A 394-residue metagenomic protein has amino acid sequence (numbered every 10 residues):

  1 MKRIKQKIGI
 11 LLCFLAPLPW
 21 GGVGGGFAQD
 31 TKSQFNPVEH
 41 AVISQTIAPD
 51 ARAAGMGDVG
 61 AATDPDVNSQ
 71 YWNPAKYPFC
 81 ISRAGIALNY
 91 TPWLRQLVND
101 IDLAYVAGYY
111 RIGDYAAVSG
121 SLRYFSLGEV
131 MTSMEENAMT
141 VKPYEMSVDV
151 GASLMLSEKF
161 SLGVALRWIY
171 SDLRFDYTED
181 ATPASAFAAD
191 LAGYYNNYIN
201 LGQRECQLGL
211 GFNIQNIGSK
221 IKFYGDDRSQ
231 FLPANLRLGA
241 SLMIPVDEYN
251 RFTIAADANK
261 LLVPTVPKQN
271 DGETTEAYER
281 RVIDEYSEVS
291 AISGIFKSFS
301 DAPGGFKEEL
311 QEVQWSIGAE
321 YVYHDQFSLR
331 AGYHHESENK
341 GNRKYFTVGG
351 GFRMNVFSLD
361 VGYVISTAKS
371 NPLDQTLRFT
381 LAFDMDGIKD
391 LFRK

Functional and structural regions predicted by a protein language model:
K2-L12: Bacterial N-terminal signal peptides that target proteins for export
A16-L18: Hydrophobic core
W20-G22: Glycine-biased, low-complexity coil/linker segments
F27-K394: Subset of outer-membrane beta-barrel
